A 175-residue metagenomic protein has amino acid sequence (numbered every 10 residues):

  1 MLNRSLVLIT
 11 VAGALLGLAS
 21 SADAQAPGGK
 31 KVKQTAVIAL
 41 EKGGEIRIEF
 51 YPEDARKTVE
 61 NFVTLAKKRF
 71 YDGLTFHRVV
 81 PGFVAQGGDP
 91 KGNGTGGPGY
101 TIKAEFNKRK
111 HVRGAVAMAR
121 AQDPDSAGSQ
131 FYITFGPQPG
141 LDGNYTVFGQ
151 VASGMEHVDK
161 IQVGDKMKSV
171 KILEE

Functional and structural regions predicted by a protein language model:
L2-I9, G13-E175: Cyclophilin-like peptidyl-prolyl cis-trans isomerases
